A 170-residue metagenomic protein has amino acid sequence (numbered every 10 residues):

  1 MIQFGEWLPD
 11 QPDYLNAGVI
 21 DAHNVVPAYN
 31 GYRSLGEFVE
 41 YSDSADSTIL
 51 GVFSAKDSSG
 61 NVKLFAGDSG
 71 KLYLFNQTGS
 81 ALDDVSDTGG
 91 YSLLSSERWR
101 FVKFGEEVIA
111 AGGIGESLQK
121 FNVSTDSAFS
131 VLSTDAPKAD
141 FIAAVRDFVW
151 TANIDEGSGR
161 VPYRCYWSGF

Functional and structural regions predicted by a protein language model:
M1-L82, K138-F170: N-terminal beta-propeller domains
S42-D46, T88-L93, V131-D135: Surface loop/turn motifs at the tips and blade-to-blade linkers of beta-strand repeat domains
V52, L64-A66, L72, L82-V85 (+4 more regions): Hydrophobic beta-strand residues in large extracellular and virion-surface proteins
L74-V102: A broadly used, surface-exposed interaction patch
D83-D87, F121-T134, R164-F170: Sequence/structural signature of beta-propeller blade repeats across diverse families
R98-D135, A139: Hydrophobic or amphipathic alpha-helical targeting/insertion segments
